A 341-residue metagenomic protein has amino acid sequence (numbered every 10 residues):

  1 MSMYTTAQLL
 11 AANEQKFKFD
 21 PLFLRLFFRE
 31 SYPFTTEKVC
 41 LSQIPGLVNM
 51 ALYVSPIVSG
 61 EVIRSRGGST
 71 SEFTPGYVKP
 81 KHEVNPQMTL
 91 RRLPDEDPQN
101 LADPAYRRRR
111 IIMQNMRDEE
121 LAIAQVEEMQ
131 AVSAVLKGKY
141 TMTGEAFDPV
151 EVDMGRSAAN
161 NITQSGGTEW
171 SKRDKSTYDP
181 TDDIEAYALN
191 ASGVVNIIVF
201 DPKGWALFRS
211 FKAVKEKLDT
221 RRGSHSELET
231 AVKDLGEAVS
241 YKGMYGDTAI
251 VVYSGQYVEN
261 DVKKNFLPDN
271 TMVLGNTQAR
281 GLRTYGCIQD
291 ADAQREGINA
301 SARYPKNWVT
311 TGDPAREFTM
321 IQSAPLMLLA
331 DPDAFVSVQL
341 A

Functional and structural regions predicted by a protein language model:
M1-L41, A330-A341: N-terminal alpha-helical "arm" segments
M3-D20, F147-T177: Hydrophobic alpha-helical segments and helix pairs
N13-E14, D182-Y187, M327: Short, Φ-rich (hydrophobic/aromatic) sequence segments
R25, D182-E185, P305: Short alpha-helical segments and helix-capping/turn motifs at coil-helix boundaries
E30-P98: Assembly/oligomerization interface modules of large self-assembling protein complexes
P80-S157, D179-D183, Y187-G204, A315-I321: Long, contiguous amphipathic alpha-helices that act as assembly "spine/axial" helices in icosahedral shell and virion
E169-I198, K203-F211, K215-L218, H225-G236: Acidic/histidine-enriched, beta-strand-rich ligand/metal-binding domains
K215-A341: Sequence/fold signature of self-assembling virion shell proteins
